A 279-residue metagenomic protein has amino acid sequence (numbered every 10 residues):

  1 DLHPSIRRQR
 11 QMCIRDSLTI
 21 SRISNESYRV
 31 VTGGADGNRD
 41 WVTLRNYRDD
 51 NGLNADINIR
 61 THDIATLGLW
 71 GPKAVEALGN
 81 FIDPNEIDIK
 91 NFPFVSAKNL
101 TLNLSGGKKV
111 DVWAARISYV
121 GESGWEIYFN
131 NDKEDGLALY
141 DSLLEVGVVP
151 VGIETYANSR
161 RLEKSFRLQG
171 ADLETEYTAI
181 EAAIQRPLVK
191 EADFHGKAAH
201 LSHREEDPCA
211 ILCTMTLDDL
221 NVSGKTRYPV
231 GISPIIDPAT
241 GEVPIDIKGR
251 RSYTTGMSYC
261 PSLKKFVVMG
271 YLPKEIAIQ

Functional and structural regions predicted by a protein language model:
D1-R10, I14: Single conserved hydrophobic/aromatic residue that forms the stacking wall/gate of nucleotide- or nucleobase-binding
T19-I20: Glycine-rich, Trp-frequent "lid" loop and neighboring beta-strands that shape and gate the flavin cofactor pocket
S24-Q279: Conserved, structured C-terminal
